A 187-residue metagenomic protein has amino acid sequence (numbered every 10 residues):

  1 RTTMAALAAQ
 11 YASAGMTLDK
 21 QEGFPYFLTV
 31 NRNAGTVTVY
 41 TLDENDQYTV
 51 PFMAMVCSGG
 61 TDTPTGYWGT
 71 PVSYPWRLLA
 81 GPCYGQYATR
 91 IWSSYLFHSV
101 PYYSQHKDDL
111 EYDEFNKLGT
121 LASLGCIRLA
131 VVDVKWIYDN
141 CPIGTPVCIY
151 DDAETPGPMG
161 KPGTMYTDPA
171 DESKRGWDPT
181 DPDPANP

Functional and structural regions predicted by a protein language model:
R1-A6, A185-P187: N-terminal secretory targeting signals
A6-L110, D183: Gly/Pro-biased beta-strand-loop elements
Y74-P187: Exported/periplasmic cell-wall-interacting domains
